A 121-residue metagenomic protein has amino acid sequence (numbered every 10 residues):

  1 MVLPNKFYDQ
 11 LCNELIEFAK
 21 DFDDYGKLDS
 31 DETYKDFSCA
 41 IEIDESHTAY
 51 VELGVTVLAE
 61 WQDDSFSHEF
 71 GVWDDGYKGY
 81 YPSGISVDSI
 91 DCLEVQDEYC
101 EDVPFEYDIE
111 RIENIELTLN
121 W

Functional and structural regions predicted by a protein language model:
M1-K6, E94-W121: Mixed-charge, Lys/Arg-enriched low-complexity segments
M1-S46, I109-I112: Low-complexity, Ser/Thr/Pro-rich intrinsically disordered segments found in N-terminal tails, propeptides, targeting
L3, L11, L15, L28 (+4 more regions): Generic detector of leucine side chains in alpha-helical contexts
L28-I109: Acidic, low-complexity, intrinsically disordered interaction modules
